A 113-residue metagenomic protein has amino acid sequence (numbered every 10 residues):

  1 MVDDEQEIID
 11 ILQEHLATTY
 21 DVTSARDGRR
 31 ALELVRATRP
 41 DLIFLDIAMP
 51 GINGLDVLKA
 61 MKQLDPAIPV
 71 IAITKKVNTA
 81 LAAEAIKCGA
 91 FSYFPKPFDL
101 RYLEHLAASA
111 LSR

Functional and structural regions predicted by a protein language model:
E5-T23: Two-component/phosphorelay signaling modules centered on CheY-like receiver
D27-R30, N53-D56: Acidic catalytic/metal-coordinating carboxylates
T38-F44: Active-site beta3 strand of CheY-like receiver
M49: Receiver (REC) domain active-site loop signature in two-component systems and cognate sites in sensor histidine kinases
K76-V77, C88: Short, conserved "switch-loop" micro-motifs in signal-transduction and mechanochemical regulators
A80, F98-A107: C-terminal output helix
